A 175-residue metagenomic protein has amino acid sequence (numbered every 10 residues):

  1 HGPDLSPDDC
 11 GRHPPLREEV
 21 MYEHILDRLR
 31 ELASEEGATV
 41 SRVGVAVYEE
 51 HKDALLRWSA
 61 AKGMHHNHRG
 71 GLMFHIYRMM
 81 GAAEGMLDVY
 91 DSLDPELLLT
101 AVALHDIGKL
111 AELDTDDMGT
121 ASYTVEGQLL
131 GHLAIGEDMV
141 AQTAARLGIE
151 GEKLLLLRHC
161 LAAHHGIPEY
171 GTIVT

Functional and structural regions predicted by a protein language model:
G2-D4, R69, M73, A163-G166: Metal-centered catalytic cores of metalloenzymes
G2-S59: Extended, charge-rich, solvent-exposed interface segments
C10-P15, H66-H68, T124-Q128: A ubiquitous short alpha-helical element
A54-H75, M118-Y123: Active-site flanking loop/helix segments enriched in acidic
M64, G85-T175: Divalent metal-dependent catalytic cores for phosphoryl transfer on phosphate-bearing substrates
A82: A Trp-anchored, charged/polar loop motif used as the substrate-binding/catalytic surface of acyl/ester-handling
